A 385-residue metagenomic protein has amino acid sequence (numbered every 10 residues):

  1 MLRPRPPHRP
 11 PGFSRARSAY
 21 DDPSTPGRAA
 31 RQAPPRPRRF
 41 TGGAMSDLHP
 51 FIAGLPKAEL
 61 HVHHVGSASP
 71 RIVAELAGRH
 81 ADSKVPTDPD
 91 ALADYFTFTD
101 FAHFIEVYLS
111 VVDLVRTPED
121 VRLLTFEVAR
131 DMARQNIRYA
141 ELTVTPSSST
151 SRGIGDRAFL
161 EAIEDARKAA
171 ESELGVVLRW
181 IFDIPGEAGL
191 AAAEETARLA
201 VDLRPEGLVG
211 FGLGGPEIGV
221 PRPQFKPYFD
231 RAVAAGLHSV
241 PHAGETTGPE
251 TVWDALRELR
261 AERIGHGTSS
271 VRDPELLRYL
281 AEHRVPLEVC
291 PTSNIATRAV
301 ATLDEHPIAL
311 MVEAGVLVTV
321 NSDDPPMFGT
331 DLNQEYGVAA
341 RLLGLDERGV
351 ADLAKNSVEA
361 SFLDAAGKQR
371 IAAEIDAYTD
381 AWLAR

Functional and structural regions predicted by a protein language model:
M1-T41: Compositionally biased, low-complexity flexible segments
M45-L237, T246-T251, E258-R263, S269-P286 (+1 more regions): Metal-cofactor-binding active-site regions of metalloenzymes
